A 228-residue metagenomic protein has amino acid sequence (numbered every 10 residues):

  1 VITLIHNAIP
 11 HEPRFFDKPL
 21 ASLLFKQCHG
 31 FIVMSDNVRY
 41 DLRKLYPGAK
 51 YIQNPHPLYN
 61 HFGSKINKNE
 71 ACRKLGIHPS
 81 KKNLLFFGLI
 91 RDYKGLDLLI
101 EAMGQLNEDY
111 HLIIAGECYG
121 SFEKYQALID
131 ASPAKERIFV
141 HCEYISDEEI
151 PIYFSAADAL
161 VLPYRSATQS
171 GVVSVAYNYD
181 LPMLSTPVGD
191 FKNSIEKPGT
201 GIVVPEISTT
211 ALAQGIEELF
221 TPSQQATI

Functional and structural regions predicted by a protein language model:
K26-I66: Donor nucleotide-sugar binding/catalytic pocket of nucleotide-sugar-dependent glycosyltransferases
G63-I77: A short helix/loop element that forms part of the nucleotide-sugar donor recognition site in Leloir-type
H78-K94, I100-G104, I113: Conserved donor-binding/catalytic core segment of Leloir-type glycosyltransferases
F87, H111-Q126, E143: Glycosyltransferase donor-sugar binding loop
Y125-P151: Nucleotide-activated donor-binding/catalytic signature segment of Leloir-type glycosyltransferases, i.e., the conserved
I152-Q169, N178-L181: Acidic donor-binding loop of glycosyltransferase active sites
R165-S166, V172, L181, S185-K192 (+1 more regions): Short glycine-rich donor-binding/catalytic loop of glycosyltransferases that coordinates the nucleotide-sugar
K197-P198, I202-T209, I216-Q224: Conserved acidic donor-binding segment of nucleotide-sugar-dependent glycosyltransferases
